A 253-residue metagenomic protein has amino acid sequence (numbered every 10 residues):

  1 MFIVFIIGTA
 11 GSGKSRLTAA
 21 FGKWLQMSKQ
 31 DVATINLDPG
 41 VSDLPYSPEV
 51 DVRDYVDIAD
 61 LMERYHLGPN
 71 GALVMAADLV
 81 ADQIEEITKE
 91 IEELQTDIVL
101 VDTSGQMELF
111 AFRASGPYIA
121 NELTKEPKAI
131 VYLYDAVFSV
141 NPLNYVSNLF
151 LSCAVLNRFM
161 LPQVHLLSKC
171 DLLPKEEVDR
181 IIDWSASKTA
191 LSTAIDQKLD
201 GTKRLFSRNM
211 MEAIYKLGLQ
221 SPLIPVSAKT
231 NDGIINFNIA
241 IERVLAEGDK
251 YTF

Functional and structural regions predicted by a protein language model:
M1-I7, S12, R16-Y118, T124-A129: Nucleotide-state-sensitive switch-loop elements of NTP-binding domains
I6-I7, N36, L100-T103, V131-V137 (+2 more regions): Conserved beta-strand segments of the P-loop GTPase G domain that flank and frequently precede/overlap
G13, K229-I241, L245: Conserved GTPase G-domain signal focused on the G5
D57-M62, L172, T230-I234: A short acidic, often aromatic-flanked loop/helix-cap motif at beta-alpha or helix-coil junctions that lines enzyme
E108-K216: Conserved catalytic-core segment of NTP-binding enzymes
I214-K229: Beta-strand-loop-alpha "switch" segments that mediate conformational coupling across diverse proteins
E247-F253: C-terminal helical "lid" subdomain and adjoining coupling/linker elements of P-loop NTPases
